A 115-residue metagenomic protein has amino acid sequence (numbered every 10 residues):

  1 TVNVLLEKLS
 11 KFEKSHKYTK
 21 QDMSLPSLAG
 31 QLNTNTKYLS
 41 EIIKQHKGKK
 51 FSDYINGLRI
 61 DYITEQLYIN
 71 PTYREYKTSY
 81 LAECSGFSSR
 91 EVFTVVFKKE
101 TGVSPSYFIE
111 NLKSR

Functional and structural regions predicted by a protein language model:
T1-E75, V96: Membrane-proximal linker segments that couple transmembrane helices to downstream signaling/catalytic modules
Q45-H46, K99-E100, N111: Alpha-helical DNA-recognition elements
K50-S52, V103-E110: Short, Lys/Arg-enriched C-terminal cap helix and immediately downstream tail that follows
N70-Y107: Sequence-specific DNA-binding recognition helix
